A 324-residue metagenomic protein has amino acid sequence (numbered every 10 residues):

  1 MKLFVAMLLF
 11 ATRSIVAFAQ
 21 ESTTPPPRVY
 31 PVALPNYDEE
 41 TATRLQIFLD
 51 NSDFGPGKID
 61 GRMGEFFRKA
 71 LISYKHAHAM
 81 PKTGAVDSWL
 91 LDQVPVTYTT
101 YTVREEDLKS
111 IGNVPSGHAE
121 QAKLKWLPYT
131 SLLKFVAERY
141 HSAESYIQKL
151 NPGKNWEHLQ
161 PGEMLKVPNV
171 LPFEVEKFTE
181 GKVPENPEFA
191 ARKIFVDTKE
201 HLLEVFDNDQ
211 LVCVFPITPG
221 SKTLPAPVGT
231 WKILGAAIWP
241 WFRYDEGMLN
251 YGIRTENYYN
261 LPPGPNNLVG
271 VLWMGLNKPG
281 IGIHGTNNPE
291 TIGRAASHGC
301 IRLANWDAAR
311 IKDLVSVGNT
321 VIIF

Functional and structural regions predicted by a protein language model:
F4-T12: Sec-dependent N-terminal signal peptides
A17-A19: Boundary at the C-terminal end of the N-terminal hydrophobic targeting segment
N36-K69, V103-H141: Primarily a LysM-type cell-wall glycan-binding module
E40-T43, I47, E65-H76, S88 (+6 more regions): Solvent-exposed, polar/charged alpha-helical surfaces in well-ordered, non-transmembrane soluble domains, broadly
D50-K58, Y74-K82, V94, V136 (+9 more regions): Sec/Tat-exported extracytoplasmic proteins
E65-S110, Y146-K182: Extracellular LysM carbohydrate-binding repeats and other cell-envelope/extracellular binding modules
A143, K154-T230, G235-P240: Cell wall/extracellular polymer interaction/catalysis modules
K154, Y251-F324: Exported/periplasmic cell-wall-interacting domains
